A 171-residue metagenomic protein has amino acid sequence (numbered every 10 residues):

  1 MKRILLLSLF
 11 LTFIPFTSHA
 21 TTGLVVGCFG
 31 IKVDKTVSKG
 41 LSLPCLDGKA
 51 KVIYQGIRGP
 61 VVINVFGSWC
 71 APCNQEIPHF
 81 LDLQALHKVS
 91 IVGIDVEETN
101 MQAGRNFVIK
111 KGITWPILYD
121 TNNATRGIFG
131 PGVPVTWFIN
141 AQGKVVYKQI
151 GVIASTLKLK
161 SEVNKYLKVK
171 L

Functional and structural regions predicted by a protein language model:
M1-P44, T156-S161, K165, L171: N-terminal targeting signals for export/organelle localization
G40-V61: A short beta-strand-turn-helix
G59-V61, F66-W69, G132: Short pre-active-site segment immediately N-terminal to redox-active cysteine/selenocysteine motifs in thiol-based
V62-I63, I91, T136: Hydrophobic beta-strand anchors of alpha/beta hydrolase catalytic cores
V65-D82: Conserved redox-active cysteine motifs that mediate thiol-disulfide chemistry, especially di-cysteine Cys-X(1-2)-Cys
G67-P72, E97-M101, N123-A124, V152-I153: Solvent-exposed loop/turn segments at secondary-structure junctions within structured extracellular/periplasmic domains
A85, S90-T121: Conserved segment of the thioredoxin-like fold in thiol-based oxidoreductases
I109-I113, D120-L167: Thiol/disulfide oxidoreductase modules built on the thioredoxin-like
